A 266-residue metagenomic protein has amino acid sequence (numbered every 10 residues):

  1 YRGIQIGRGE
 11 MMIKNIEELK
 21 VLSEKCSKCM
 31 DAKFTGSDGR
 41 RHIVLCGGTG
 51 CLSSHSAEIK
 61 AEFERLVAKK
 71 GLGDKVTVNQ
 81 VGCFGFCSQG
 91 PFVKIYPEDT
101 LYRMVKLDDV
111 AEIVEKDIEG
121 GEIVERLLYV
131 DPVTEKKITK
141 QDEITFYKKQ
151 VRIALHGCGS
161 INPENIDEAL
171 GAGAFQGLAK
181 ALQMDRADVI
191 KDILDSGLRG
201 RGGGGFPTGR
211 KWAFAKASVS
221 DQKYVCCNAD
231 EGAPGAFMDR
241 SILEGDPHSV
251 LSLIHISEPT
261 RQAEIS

Functional and structural regions predicted by a protein language model:
R2-L45, A57, A61-Q80, Y96-S196: Iron-sulfur (Fe-S) cluster-binding modules
L45-S54, V81-S88: Cysteine-centered iron-sulfur cluster-binding motifs in ferredoxin-type domains/subunits of redox enzymes
G48-L52, D195-F214: Conserved phosphate/anionic-ligand binding catalytic regions in large, soluble enzymes, centered on
S88-K94: Structural micro-motif
S220-H248: Glycine-rich phosphate/pyrophosphate-binding loop regions near the starts of catalytic domains
D246-S257: Histidine-anchored nucleotide/phosphate-binding helix
H255-E258, Q262-S266: Single conserved hydrophobic/aromatic residue that forms the stacking wall/gate of nucleotide- or nucleobase-binding
